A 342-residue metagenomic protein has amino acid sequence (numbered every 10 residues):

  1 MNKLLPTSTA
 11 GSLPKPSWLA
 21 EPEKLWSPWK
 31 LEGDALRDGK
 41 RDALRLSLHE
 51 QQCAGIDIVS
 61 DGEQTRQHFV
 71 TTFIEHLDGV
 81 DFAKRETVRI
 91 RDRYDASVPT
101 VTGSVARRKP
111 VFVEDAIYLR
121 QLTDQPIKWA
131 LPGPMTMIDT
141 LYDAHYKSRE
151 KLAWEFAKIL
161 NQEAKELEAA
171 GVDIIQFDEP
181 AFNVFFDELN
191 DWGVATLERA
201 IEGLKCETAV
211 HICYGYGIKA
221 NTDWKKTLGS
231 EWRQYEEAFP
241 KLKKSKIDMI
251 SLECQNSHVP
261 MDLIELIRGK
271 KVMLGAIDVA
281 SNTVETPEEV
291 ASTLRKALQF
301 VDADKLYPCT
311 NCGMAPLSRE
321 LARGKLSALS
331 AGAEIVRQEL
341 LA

Functional and structural regions predicted by a protein language model:
M1-A342: Domain-level signal for soluble alpha/beta catalytic cores
